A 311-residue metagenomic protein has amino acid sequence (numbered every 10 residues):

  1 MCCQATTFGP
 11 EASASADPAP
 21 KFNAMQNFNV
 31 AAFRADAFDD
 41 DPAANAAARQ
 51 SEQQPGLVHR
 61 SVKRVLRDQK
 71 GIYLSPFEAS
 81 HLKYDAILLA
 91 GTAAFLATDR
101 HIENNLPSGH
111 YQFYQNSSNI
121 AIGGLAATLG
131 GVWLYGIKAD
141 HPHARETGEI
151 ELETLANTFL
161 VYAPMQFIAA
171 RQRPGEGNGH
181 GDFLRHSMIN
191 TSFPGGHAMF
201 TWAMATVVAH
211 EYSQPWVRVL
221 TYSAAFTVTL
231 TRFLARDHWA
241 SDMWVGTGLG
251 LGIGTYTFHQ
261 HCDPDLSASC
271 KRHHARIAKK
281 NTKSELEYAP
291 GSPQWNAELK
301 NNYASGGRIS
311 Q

Functional and structural regions predicted by a protein language model:
M1-A121, V132-A139, F167-I168, G177-T191 (+1 more regions): N-terminal targeting leaders of membrane proteins
T92-A97, A225-F233: Aromatic-anchored segments of alpha-helical transmembrane domains
Q112-T128, H186-Y212, A240: Membrane-interface loop-to-helix entry segments
G130-L134, E151, L155, A198-A225 (+1 more regions): Membrane-interfacial alpha-helical segments at the cytosolic side of multi-pass membrane proteins
G136-V161: Interfacial segments of alpha-helical transmembrane regions
N157-E176: Transmembrane alpha-helix/helix-exit interface in multi-pass inner-membrane proteins
R171-H180, F193, T227-T255: Interfacial helix-loop-helix junctions of multi-pass membrane proteins
H238, D242-K280: Functionally important transmembrane alpha-helices
